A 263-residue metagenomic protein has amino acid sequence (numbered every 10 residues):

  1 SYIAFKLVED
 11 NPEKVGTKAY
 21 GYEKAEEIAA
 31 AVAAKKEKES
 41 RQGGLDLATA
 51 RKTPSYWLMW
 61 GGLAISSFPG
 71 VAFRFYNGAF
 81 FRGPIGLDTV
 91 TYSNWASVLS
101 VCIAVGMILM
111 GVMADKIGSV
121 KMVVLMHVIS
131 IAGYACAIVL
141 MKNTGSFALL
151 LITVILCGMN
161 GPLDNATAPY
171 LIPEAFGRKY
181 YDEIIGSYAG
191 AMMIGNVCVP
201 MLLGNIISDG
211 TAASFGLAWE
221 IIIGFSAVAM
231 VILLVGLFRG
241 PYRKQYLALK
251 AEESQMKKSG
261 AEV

Functional and structural regions predicted by a protein language model:
S1-A33, M230-F238: C-terminal membrane-cytosol helix-exit motif in multi-pass small-molecule transporters
Y2-V8, I223-M256: Multi-pass alpha-helical transporter architecture, strongest for 12-TM Major Facilitator/SLC carriers used
D46-M110, P169, V199-L203: Extracytoplasmic gate region of multi-pass secondary transporters
A64, S97-V101, V128, G186-I194: Transmembrane alpha-helical cores of Major Facilitator Superfamily
L87-A96, S146, L150, Y181 (+1 more regions): Juxtamembrane helix-start elements in MFS-like secondary transporters
S97-L171: C-terminal transmembrane helical hairpin of 12-TM major facilitator-type secondary transporters
A175-T211: A late C-terminal transmembrane helix in Major Facilitator Superfamily
N205-S226: A membrane-interface helix-boundary motif in multi-pass transporters
